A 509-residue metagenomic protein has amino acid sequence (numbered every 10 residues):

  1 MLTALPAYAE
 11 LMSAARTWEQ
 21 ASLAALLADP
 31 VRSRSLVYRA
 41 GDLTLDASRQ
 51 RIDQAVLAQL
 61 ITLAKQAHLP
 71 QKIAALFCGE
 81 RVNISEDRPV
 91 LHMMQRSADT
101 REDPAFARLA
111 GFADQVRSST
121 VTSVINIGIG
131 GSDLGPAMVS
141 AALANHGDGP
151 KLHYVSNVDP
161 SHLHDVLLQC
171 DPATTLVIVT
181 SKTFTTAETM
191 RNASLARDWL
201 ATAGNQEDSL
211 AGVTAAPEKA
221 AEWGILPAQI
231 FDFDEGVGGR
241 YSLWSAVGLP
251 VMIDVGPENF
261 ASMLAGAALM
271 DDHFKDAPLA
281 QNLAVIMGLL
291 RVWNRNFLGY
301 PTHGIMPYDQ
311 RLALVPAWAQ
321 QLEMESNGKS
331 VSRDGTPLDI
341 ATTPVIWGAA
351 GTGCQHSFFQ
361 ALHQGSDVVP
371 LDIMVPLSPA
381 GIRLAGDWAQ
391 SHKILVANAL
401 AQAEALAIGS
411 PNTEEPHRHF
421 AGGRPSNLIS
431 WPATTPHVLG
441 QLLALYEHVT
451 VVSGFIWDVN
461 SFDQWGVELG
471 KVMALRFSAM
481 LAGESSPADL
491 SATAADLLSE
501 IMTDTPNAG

Functional and structural regions predicted by a protein language model:
L2-S118, T122, W388-G409, H419 (+3 more regions): Extended, charge-enriched "interface" segments that sit outside catalytic cores
D87, F358, V459-F462: Conserved small-residue
A110-A277, R476-A479: Glycine-rich phosphate-binding loops that contact phosphosugars or nucleotide phosphates
S123-G128, V177-T183, T302-D309, V345 (+1 more regions): Short glycine-rich or small-residue beta-strand-to-loop segments that form or flank ligand, phosphate, metal/Fe-S
V139-A144, L168-P172, A193-A196, A228 (+4 more regions): Short, solvent-exposed amphipathic alpha-helical segments in soluble enzyme and RNA/protein-processing domains
A201-R383, G422, L469-S478, A482-A508: Active-site phosphate/pyrophosphate-binding segments
H363, V375-T435, A444: Substrate-recognition/cap regions that form aromatic- and gly/pro-loop-enriched pockets for small-molecule ligands
A421-R424, W431-W457, F462, L469 (+3 more regions): C-terminal accessory domains/tails appended to large, multi-domain proteins
